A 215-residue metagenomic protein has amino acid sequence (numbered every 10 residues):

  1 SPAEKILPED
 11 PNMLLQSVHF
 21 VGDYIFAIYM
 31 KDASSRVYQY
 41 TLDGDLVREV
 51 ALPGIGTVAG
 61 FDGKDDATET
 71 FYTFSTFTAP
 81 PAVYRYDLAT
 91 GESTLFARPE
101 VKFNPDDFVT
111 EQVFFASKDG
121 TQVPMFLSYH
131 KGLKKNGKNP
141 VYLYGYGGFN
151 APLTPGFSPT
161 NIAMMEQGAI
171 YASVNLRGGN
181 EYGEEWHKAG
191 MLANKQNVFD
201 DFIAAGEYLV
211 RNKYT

Functional and structural regions predicted by a protein language model:
S1, I25, V37-Q39, T70 (+1 more regions): Hydrophobic beta-strand positions in blades of beta-propellers and related beta-sheet-rich domains
S1-H19, L42-G60, A89-D107, N212: Multi-bladed beta-propeller domains
K5, F20, D201-A205: Well-ordered alpha-helical segments embedded in enzymatic catalytic cores
E9-I28, I55-T73, E111-Q112, S158-I162 (+1 more regions): Conserved beta-propeller blade repeats
F26-A33, Y40, F71-T78: Beta-strand C-termini and the immediately following turn/loop, strongest in propeller blades
S34-R36, P80, N139: A detector of repeated loop/turn-to-beta-strand junctions in beta-rich toroidal repeat architectures
P53, Y86-E92, F96-T215: Cap/lid segment of the alpha/beta-hydrolase catalytic domain
A67-L95: Structured, non-catalytic alpha/beta "coupling" segments that mediate domain-domain communication and provide generic
